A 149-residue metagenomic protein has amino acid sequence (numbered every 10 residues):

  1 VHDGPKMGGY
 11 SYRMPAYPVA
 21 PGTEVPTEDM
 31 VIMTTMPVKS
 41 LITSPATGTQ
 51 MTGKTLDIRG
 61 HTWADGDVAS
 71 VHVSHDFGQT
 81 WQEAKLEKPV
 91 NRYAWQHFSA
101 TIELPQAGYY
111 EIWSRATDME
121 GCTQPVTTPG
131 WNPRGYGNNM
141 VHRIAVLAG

Functional and structural regions predicted by a protein language model:
V1-G149: Extended, aromatic/histidine-rich regions of cofactor-dependent oxidoreductases associated with respiratory
